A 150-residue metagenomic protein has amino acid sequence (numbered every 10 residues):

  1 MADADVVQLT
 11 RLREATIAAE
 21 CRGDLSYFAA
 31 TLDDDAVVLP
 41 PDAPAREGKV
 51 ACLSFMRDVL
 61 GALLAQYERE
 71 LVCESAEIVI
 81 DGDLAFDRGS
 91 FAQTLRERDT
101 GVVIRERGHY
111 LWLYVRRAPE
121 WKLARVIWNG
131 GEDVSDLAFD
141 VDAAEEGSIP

Functional and structural regions predicted by a protein language model:
M1-D34, L137-P150: Short, low-complexity N-terminal intrinsically disordered segments enriched in polar/charged residues
V6-E14, L25-D83, S90, I104-R105: A solvent-exposed, acidic/Ser-Thr-rich amphipathic alpha-helical stretch
L32-D33, F91-Q93, I127-G130: Short beta-strand segments enriched in hydrophobic/aromatic residues within well-folded beta-rich domains
V38, D87, L123-R125: Short hydrophobic/aromatic-rich beta-strand segments that constitute the beta-sheet cores of beta-sandwich/beta-barrel
E74-I80, W128-E132, D140-P150: Glycine-rich beta-strand-turn "strand-cap" elements at beta-sheet edges
Q93-E97, Y114: Beta-strand elements of well-folded, non-transmembrane domains
D99-G101: Outer-membrane beta-barrel domain signature
R107-A138: Short beta-strand edge/turn micro-motifs at domain boundaries
